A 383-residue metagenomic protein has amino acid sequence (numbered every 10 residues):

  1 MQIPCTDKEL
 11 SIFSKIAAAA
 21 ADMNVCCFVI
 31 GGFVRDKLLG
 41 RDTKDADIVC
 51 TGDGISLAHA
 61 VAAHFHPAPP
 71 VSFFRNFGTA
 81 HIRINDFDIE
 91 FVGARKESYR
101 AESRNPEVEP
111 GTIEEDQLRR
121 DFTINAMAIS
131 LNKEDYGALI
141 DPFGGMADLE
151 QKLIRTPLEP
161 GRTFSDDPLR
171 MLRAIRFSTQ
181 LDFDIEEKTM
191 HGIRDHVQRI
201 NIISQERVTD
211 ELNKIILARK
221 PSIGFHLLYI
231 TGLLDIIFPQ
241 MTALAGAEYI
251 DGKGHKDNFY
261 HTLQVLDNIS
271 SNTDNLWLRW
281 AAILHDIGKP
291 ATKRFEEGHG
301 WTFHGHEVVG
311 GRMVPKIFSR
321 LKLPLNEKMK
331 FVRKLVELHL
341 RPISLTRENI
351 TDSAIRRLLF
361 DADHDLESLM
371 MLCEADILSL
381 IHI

Functional and structural regions predicted by a protein language model:
M1-I381: Catalytic cores of the polymerase beta-like nucleotidyltransferase superfamily and closely associated nucleotide
